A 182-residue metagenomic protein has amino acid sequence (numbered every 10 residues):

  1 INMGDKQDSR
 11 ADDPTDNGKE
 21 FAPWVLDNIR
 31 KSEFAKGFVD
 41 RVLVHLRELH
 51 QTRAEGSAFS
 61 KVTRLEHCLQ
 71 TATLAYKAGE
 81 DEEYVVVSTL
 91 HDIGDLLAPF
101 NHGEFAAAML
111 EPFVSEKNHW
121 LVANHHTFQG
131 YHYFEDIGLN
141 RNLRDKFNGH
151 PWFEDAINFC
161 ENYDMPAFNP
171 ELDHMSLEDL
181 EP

Functional and structural regions predicted by a protein language model:
I1-P182: Metal-dependent phosphohydrolase cores
